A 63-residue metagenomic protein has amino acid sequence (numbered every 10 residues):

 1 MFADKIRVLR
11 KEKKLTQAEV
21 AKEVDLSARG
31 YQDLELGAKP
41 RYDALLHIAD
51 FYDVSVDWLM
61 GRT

Functional and structural regions predicted by a protein language model:
M1-E12: A short, Lys/Arg-rich alpha-helix, primarily the initiator
K5, T16, R41-A44, S55: Residues that mark the N-terminal boundary/hinge immediately upstream of a DNA-recognition element
K11, K22, D50: Alpha-helical residues within the helix-turn-helix
E12, Q17-E19, E35: Acidic-residue sensor for enzyme active/binding pockets
A18, R29, D57: Key DNA-contact positions within bacterial/archaeal DNA-binding proteins
D25, D43-W58: DNA major-groove recognition helix of helix-turn-helix/homeodomain DNA-binding modules
D25-P40, G61: Recognition helix of helix-turn-helix/homeodomain-like DNA-binding domains that insert into the DNA major groove
